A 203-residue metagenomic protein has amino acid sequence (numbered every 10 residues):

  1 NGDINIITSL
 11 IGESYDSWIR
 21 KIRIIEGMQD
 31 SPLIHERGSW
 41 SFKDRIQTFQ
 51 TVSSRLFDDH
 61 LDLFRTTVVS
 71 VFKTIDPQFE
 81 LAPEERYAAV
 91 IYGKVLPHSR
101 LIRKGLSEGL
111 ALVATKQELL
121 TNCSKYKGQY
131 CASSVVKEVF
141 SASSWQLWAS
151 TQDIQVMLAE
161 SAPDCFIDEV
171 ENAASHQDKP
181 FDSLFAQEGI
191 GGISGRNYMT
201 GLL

Functional and structural regions predicted by a protein language model:
N1-L203: Non-catalytic all-alpha helical scaffold/repeat segments
